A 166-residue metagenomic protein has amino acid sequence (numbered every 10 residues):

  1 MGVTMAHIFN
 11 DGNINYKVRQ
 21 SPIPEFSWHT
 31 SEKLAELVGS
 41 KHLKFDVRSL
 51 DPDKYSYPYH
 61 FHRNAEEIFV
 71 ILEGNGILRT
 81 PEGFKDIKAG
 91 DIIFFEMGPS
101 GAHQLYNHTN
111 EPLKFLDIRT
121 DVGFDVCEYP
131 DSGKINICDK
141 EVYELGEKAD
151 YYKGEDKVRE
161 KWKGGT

Functional and structural regions predicted by a protein language model:
M1-H42, E128-T166: A short, N-terminal "cap"/entry segment at the start of jelly-roll beta-barrel domains of the cupin/DSBH fold
S31, D46-H62, S100: Conserved short histidine dyad/triad with adjacent acidic residue
V47-D51, F61-T80, I118-T120: Short, conserved beta-strand element in jelly-roll/cupin
G74, G90, L105: Short hydrophobic/aromatic patches on the structural cores and recognition surfaces of FHA
P81-G98: Short acidic-glycine-tyrosine-enriched beta hairpin
M97-D125: Ligand-binding loop in jelly-roll beta-barrel domains
